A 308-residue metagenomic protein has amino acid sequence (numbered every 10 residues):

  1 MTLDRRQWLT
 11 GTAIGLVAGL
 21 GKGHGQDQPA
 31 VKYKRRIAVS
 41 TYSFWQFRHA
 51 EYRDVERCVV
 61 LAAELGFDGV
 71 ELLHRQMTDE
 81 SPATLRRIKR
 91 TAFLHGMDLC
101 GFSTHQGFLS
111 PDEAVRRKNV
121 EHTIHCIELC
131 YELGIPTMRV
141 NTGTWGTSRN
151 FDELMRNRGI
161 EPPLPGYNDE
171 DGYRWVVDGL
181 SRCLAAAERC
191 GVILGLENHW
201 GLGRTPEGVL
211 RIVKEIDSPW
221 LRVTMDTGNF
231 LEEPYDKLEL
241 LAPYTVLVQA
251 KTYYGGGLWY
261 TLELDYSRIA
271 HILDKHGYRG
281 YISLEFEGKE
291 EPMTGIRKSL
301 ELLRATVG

Functional and structural regions predicted by a protein language model:
T2-G19, G23-A38, S43-R48, Y52-G66 (+4 more regions): Histidine-acidic metal/acid-base catalytic patches
A13, P29-V31, T91-G101, L109-R222: Active-site acidic/histidine proton-transfer and metal-coordination neighborhood in alpha/beta enzyme cores
A38-Y42, E71-L73, C100-H105, R139-N141 (+4 more regions): A cross-family glycoside hydrolase active-site/sugar-binding cleft signature
R53-E56, T84-R87, R116, V120-T123 (+2 more regions): Charged helix-capping and loop-helix junction motifs
D68-G69, D98, P136, I193 (+2 more regions): Residue-level detector of anion-binding/catalytic polar loops
E71-K89, W145-R149: Glycine-rich, proline-tolerant flexible connector loops at the mouths of alpha/beta enzymes
E80-R86, E113-R116, M293-G295: Metal-dependent catalytic neighborhoods of phosphoester/phosphodiester hydrolases
T84-L94, C183, R268-I272: Catalytic-core regions built around general acid/base machinery
